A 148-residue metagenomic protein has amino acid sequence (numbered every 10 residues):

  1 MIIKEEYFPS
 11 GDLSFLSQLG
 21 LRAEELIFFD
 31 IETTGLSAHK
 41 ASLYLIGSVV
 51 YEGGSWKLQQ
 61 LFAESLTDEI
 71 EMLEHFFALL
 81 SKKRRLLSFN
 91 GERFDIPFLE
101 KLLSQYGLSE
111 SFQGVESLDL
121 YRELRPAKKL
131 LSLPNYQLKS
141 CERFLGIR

Functional and structural regions predicted by a protein language model:
M1-E24: N-terminal accessory regions of nucleic-acid-interacting proteins
Q18-L21, L36-H39, F77-K82: Short, charge-rich binding segments
E25-T34: Two-metal-ion RNase H-like nuclease active-site motif
T33, S37-E52, K57-L58: RNase H-like nuclease fold core
W56-F144: Conserved DEDDh/DEDDy metal-dependent 3′-5′ exonuclease domain
G146-R148: C-terminal or mid-to-C-terminal helical accessory/interaction module adjacent to the motor/catalytic core
